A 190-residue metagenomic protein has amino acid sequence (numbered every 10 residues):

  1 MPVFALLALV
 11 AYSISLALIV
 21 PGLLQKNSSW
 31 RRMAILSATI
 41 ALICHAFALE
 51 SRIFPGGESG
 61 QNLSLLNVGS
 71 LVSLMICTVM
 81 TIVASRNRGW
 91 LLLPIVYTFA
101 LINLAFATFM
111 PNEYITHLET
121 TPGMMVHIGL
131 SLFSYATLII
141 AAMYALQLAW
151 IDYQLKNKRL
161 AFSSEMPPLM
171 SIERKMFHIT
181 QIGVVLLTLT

Functional and structural regions predicted by a protein language model:
M1-A11, G60-S73: Structural signature of hydrophobic alpha-helical transmembrane segments
M1-S15, L130-L138: Hydrophobic transmembrane alpha-helical segments in integral membrane proteins
L23-A34, V83-L92: Membrane-interface helix-boundary motifs at transmembrane edges
N27-C44, Q61-V68: Loop-to-helix transition at the N-terminal end of transmembrane alpha-helices
S37-I53, A105-T108: A generic, lipid-embedded transmembrane alpha helix
A84-S134: Hydrophobic alpha-helical segments and helix pairs
F133-K158, L186-T190: Transmembrane alpha-helix/helix-exit interface in multi-pass inner-membrane proteins
Q154-T190: A mid-sequence, solvent-exposed acidic-amphipathic segment
